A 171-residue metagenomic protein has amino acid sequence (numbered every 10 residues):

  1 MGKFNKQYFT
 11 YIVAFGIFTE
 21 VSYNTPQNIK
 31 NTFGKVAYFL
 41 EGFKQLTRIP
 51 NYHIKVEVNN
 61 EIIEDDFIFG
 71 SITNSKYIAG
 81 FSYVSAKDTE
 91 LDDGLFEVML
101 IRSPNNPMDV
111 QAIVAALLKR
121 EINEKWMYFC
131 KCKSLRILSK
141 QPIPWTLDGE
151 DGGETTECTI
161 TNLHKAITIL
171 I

Functional and structural regions predicted by a protein language model:
M1, N51-H53, F67, A86 (+3 more regions): Short, acidic/polar N-cap/turn motifs at the starts of alpha helices
M1-F69: Catalytic core of DAGKc-family lipid kinases
G2, V21, G70, V98 (+2 more regions): A residue-level signal for conserved active-site and pocket-lining positions in enzyme catalytic cores
F4, I12, N24, I72-T73 (+2 more regions): Short beta-strand-to-turn element immediately C-terminal to the catalytic PLP-Schiff-base lysine in fold type I
S22-T25, F81-V84, A112: A short secondary-structure junction signal
I29-A37, Y77-I78, K87-N105: Gly/Ser/Thr-rich active-site loops/lids in small-molecule metabolic enzymes that frequently grip phosphoryl groups
E57-K76, F81-T89: Mixed-charge interfacial surface used for oligomerization/domain docking and macromolecular partner engagement
V58-N59, E64, E90-D93, L100-I171: ATP/nucleoside-binding phosphotransfer catalytic cores, i.e., glycine-rich phosphate-binding loops
